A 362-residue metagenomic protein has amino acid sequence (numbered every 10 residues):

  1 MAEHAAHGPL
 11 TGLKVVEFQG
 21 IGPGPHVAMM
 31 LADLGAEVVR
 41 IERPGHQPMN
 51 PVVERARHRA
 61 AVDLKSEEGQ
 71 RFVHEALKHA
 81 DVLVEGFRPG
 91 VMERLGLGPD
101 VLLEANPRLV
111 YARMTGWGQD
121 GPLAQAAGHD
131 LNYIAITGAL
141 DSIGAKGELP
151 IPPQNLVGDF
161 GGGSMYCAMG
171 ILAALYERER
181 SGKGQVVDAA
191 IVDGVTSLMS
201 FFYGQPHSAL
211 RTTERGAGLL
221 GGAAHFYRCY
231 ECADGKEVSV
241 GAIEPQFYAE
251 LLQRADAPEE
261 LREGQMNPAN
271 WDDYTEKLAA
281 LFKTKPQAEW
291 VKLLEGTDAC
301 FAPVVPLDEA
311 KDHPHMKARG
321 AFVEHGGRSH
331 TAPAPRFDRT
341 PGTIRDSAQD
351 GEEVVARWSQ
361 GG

Functional and structural regions predicted by a protein language model:
A2-A6, H325-G362: Flexible, small-/acidic-enriched active-site or ligand-binding loops
H4, V16, V53-A105: A structured beta-alpha segment of the ubiquitous adenosine-cofactor-binding alpha/beta core
H7-H46: Conserved small-residue-rich beta-alpha loop and adjacent elements that most often cradle the phosphate/pyrophosphate
M30-L34, L95-V238, A242-I243, G342: Active-site-adjacent "lid/gating" segments in soluble enzymes
L34, H79, T297: Conserved dinucleotide-binding and phosphotransfer motif residues
A36, R43, L64, P89 (+1 more regions): Active-site loop/turn elements of alpha/beta-hydrolase fold enzymes, especially the short glycine-/histidine-rich
F226-T297, F301: Aromatic-enriched alpha-helical interface/lid elements that frame and gate functional surfaces
E295-I344: A glycine-rich dinucleotide-binding beta-alpha-beta segment and adjacent secondary-structure elements that constitute
